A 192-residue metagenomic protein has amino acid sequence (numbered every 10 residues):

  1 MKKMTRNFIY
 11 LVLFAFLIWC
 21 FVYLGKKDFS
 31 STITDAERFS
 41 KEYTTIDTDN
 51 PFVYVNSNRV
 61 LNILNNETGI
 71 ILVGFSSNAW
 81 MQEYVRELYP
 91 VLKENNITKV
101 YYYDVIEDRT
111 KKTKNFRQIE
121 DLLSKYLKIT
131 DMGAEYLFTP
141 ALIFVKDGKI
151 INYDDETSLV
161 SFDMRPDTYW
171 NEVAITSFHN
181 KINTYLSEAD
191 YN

Functional and structural regions predicted by a protein language model:
M1-F14: N-terminal Sec-pathway targeting helices
A15-G25: Hydrophobic alpha-helical membrane-insertion segments, chiefly the h-region of N-terminal signal peptides
K27-L72, E94: N-terminal, intrinsically disordered, polar/charged segments of Gram-positive cell-envelope systems that serve as
T45-Y54, V73, I97-S124: Thiol-based oxidoreductase modules, predominantly thioredoxin-like and allied folds used for disulfide exchange
R59-V105: Local sequence-structure signature of Cys/Sec-based thiol-disulfide redox active-site neighborhoods
S76-W80, I106-T110, K149-I151, S158-L159: Solvent-exposed loop/turn segments at secondary-structure junctions within structured extracellular/periplasmic domains
R117-E135, V145: Short, internal strand/loop/helix patches that form the active-site neighborhood or redox-interaction surface
E135-N192: Non-catalytic, surface beta->alpha helical segment in thiol-disulfide oxidoreductase systems
